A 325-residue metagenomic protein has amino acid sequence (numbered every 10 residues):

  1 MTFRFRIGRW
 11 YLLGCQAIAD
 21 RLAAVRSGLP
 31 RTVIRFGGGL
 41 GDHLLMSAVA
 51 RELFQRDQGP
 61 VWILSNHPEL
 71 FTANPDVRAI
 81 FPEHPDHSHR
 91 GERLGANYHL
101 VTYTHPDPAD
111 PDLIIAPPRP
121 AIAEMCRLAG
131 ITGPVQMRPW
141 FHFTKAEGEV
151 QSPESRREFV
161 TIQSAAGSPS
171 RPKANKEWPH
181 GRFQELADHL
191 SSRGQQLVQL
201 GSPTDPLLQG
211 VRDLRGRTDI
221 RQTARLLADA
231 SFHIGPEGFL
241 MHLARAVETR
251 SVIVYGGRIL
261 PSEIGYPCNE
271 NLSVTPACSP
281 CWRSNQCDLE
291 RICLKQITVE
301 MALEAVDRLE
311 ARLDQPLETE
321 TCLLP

Functional and structural regions predicted by a protein language model:
M1-P325: Catalytic machinery of carbohydrate-active enzymes, primarily nucleotide-sugar-dependent glycosyltransferases
